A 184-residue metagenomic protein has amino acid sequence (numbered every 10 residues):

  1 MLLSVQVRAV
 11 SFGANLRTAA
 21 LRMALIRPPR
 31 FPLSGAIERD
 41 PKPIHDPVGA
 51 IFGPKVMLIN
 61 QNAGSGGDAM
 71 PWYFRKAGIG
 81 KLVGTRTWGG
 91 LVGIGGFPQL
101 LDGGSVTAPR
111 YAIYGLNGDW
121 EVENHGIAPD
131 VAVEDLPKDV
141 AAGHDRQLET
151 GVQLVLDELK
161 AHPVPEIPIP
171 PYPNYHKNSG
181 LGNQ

Functional and structural regions predicted by a protein language model:
M1-Q184: C-terminal "post-core" interaction segments
